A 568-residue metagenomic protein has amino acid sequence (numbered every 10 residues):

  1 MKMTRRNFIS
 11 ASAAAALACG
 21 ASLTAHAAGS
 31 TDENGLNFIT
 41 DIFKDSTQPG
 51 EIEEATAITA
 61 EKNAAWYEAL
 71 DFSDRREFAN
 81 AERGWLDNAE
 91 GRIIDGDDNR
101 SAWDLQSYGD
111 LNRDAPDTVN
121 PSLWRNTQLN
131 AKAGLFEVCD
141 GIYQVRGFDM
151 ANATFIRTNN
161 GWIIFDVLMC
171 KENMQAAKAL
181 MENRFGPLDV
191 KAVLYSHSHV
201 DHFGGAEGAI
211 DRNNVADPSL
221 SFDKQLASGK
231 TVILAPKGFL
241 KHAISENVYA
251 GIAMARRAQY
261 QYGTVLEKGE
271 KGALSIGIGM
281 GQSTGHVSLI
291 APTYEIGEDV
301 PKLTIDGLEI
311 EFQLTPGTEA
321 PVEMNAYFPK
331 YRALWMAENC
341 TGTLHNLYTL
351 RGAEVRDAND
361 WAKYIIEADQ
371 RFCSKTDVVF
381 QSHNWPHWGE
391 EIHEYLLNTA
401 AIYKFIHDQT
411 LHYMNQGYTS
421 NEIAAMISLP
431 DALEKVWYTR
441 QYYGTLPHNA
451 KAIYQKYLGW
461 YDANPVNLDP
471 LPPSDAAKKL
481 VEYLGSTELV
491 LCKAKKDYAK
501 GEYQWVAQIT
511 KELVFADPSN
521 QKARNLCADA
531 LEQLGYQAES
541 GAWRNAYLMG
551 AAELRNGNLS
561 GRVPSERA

Functional and structural regions predicted by a protein language model:
N7-A27: N-terminal export signals
G35-T59, A333, T343, D360-E422 (+3 more regions): Divalent-metal (often Zn2+) His-rich catalytic cores of metallo-beta-lactamase-fold enzymes
Q128-L188, E323-F328, R332-E338: Conserved beta-strand hairpin/beta-sheet module of binuclear metal-dependent hydrolase folds, prominently
E137, G186, A227-S228, L234 (+2 more regions): Metallo-beta-lactamase
N160-G161, E172-V232, V514: Active-site metal-binding motif and surrounding structural segment of the metallo-beta-lactamase
G161-E172, T284-T293, V300-T304, E309-Q416: Metallo-beta-lactamase
